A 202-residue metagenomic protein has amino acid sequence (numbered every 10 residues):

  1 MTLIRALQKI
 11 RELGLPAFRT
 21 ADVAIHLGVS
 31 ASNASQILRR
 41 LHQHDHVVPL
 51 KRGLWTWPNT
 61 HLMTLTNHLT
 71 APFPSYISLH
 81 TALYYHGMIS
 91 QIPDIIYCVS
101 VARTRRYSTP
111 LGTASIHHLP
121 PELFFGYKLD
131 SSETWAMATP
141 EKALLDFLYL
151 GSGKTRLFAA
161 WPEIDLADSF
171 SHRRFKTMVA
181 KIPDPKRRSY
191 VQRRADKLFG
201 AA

Functional and structural regions predicted by a protein language model:
M1-S75: Short beta-edge/loop segments at beta->alpha junctions of small alpha/beta modules that act as binding/recognition
W57-A202: Nucleic-acid-binding surface
